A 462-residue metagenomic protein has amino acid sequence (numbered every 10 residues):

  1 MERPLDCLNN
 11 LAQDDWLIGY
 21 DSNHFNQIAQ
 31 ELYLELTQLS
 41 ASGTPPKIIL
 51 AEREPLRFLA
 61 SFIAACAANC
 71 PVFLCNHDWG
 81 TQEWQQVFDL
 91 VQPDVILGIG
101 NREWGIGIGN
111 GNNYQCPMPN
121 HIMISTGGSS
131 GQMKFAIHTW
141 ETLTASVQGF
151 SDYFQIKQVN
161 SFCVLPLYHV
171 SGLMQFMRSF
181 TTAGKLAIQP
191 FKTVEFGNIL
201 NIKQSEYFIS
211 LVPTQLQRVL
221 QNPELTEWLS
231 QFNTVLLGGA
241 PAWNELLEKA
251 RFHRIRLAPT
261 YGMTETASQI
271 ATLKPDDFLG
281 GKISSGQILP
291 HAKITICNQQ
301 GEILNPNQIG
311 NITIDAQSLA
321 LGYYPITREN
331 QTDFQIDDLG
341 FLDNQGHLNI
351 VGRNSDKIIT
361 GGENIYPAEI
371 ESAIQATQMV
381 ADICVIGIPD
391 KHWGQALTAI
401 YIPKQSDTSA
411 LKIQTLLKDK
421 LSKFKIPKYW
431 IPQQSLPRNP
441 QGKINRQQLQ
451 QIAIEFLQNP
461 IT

Functional and structural regions predicted by a protein language model:
E31-D78, V164-P166, N364: Conserved AMP-binding/adenylate-forming
L50, A316, L339-K425: AMP-binding/adenylate-forming catalytic core of the ANL superfamily
D89-L97, K134-V219, T234, A258: AMP-binding/adenylate-forming
N120-F135: Conserved adenylation A10 loop of the ANL superfamily
F208-S210, L220-G281: Gly/Ser/Thr-rich phosphate-binding loop
G281, K293-I314, N344-Q345, Q405-A410 (+1 more regions): Conserved beta-loop-beta connector loops within the AMP-binding
Q287-H291, E302-Q331, E363-I365: Conserved ATP/PPi-binding loop(s) of AMP-dependent carboxylate-activating enzymes
L421-I444: AMP-binding/adenylate-forming catalytic domain of the ANL superfamily
